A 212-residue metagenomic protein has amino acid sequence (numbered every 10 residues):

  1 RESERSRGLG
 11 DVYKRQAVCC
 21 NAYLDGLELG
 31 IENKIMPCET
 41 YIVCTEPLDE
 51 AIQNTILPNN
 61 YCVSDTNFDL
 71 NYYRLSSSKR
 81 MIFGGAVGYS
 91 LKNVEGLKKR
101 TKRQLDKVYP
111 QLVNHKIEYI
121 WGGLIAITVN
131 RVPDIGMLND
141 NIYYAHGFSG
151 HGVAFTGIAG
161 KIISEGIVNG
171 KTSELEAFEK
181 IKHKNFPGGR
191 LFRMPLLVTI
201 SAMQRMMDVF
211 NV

Functional and structural regions predicted by a protein language model:
R1-Y13: Single conserved hydrophobic/aromatic residue that forms the stacking wall/gate of nucleotide- or nucleobase-binding
D11-Q53: Central helical "cap/lid" subdomain
L27-L29, N54, N93, A154-F155: Short glycine-/acidic-enriched loop or helix-start segments at secondary-structure transitions that form or flank
E32-P37, Y61-S64, G123-I125: Short Gly/Pro-enriched turn/cap motifs at secondary-structure boundaries
C38, T66-F68, N130: Short, solvent-exposed loop/turn segments at the edges of secondary structure
I42-C44, Y72, D134: Conserved hydrophobic/aromatic beta-strand scaffold that supports enzyme active sites
L48-M81: Conserved FAD-binding catalytic core of PHBH/FMO-like flavoproteins
F83, V87, L91-N93, K98-V209: C-terminal catalytic lobe of FAD-dependent flavoproteins
